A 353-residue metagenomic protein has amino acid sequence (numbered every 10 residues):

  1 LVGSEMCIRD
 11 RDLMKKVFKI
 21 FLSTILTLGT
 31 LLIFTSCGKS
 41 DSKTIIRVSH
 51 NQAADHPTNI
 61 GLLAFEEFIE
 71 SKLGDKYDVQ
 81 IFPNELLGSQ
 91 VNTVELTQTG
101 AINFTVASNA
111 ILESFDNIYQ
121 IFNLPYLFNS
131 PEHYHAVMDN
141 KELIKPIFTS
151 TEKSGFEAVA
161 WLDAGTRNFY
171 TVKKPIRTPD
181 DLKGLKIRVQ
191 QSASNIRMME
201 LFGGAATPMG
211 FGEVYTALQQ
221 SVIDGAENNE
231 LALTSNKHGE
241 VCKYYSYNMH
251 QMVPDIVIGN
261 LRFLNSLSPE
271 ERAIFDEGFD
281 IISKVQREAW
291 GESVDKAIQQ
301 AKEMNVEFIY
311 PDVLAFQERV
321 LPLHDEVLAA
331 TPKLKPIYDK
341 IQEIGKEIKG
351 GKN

Functional and structural regions predicted by a protein language model:
L1-I8: Short, small-residue-biased leader/transition segments that mark boundaries at the very start of proteins
V2, M14, S23, T27-I33 (+4 more regions): Compositionally biased amphipathic helical and low-complexity segments enriched in hydrophobic
M6, K16-I20, E67, E318: Intrinsic disorder/low-complexity segments enriched in polar/small residues
R9-I45, G350-N353: Short, low-complexity disordered leader/linker segments with a strong preference for bacterial N-terminal type II
C37-E132, T151-N353: N-terminal secretory/targeting leader peptides
P131-F148: A gly/proline- and charged-residue-enriched helix-loop-helix capping module
